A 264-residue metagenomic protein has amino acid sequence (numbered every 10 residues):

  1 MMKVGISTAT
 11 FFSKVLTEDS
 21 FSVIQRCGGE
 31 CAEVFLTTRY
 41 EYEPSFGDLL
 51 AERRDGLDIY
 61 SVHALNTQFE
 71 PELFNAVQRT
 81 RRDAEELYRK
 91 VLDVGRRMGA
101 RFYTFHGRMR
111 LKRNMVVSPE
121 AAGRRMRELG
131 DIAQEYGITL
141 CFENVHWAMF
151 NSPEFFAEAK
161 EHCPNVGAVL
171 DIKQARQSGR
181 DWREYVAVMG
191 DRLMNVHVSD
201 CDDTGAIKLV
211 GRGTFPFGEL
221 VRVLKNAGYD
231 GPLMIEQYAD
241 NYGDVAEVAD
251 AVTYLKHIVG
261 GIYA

Functional and structural regions predicted by a protein language model:
M1-L92, R96, Q134, G167 (+2 more regions): N-terminal pre-domain/capping segments
A9-L16, F35-D48, E72, R110-N114 (+4 more regions): Acidic-and-aromatic substrate-binding clefts and catalytic sites of carbohydrate-active enzymes
K14, E18, L73-G167, Q177: Active-site acidic/histidine proton-transfer and metal-coordination neighborhood in alpha/beta enzyme cores
F21, F46-A51, Y88-L92, G123-G130 (+6 more regions): Generic structural signal for well-ordered alpha-helices, preferentially at hydrophobic/aromatic core positions
I24, A32, A84, G95 (+5 more regions): Conserved, mostly hydrophobic/aromatic
E30, R101, M194, D230-G231: Short acidic/polar active-site loop segments enriched in Thr and Asp
C31-A32, T38, V62, R127-T214: Acidic/histidine-rich catalytic cores of soluble enzymes
C201-K208, P232-Y242: Active-site clefts of carbohydrate-active enzymes
